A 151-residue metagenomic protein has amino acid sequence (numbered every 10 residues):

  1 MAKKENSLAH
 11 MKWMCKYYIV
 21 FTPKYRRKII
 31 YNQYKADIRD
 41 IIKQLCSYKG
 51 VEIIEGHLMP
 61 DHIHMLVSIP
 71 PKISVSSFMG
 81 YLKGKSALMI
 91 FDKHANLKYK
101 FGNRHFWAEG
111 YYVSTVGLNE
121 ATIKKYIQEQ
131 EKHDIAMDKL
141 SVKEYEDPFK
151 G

Functional and structural regions predicted by a protein language model:
M1-G151: Basic nucleic-acid-binding interfaces
